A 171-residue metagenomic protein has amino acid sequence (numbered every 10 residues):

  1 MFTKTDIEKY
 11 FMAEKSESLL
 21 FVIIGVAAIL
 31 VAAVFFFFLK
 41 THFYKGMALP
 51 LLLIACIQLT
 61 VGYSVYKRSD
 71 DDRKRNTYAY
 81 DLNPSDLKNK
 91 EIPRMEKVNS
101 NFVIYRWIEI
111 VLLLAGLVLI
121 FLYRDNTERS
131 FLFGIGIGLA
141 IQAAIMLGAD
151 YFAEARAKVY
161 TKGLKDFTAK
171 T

Functional and structural regions predicted by a protein language model:
M1-V34, K90-F102, A149-T171: Cytosolic-side membrane-entry/anchor segment at the start of a transmembrane helix
Y10-L59, V111, A115-N126: Long, highly hydrophobic alpha-helical transmembrane signal-anchor segments
L20, G46-P50, I104, I108 (+1 more regions): Alpha-helical transmembrane segments of integral membrane proteins
L51-Y63, I137-L147: Canonical hydrophobic alpha-helical transmembrane segment
G62, Y66, N101-I104, I120: Amphipathic alpha-helical interaction surfaces
V65-N89: Membrane-helix interface/capping segments
S85-G116: C-terminal halves and exits of single transmembrane alpha-helices
F121-T171: C-terminal membrane-adjacent module
